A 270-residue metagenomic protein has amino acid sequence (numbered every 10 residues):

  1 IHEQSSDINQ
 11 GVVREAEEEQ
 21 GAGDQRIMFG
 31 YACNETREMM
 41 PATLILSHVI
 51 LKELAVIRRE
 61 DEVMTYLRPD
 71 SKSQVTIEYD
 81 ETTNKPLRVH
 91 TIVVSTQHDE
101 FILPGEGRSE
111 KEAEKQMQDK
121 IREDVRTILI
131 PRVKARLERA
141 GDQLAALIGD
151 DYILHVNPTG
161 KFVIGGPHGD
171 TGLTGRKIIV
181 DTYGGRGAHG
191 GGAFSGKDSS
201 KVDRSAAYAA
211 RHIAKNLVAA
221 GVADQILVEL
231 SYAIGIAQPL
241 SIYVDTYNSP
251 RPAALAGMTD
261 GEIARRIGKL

Functional and structural regions predicted by a protein language model:
I1-I164: Glycine-rich, mobile lid/loop segments that gate access to catalytic sites or pores
I1-Q4, Y79-E81, G160, R186 (+2 more regions): Acidic, glycine-rich active-site loops and adjacent beta-strand->loop/helix elements that engage anionic groups
M28, Q74-T76, V93-S95, I153-V156 (+7 more regions): Structured core elements
M39-T43, S47, E114, Q118-R122 (+5 more regions): Short, charged, low-complexity patches
L44-A55, R122-P131, K177, D181 (+3 more regions): Predominant activation on well-ordered alpha-helical scaffold segments within soluble catalytic domains
H168-G172, Y232-I234: Replace "in large, NTP-powered and nucleic-acid-processing enzymes" with "in large, NTP-powered factors and other
R176-I178, Y183-L227, Q238-D245, S249: C-terminal catalytic subdomain
Q225, Y232-L270: Internal helix-turn-beta structural module
